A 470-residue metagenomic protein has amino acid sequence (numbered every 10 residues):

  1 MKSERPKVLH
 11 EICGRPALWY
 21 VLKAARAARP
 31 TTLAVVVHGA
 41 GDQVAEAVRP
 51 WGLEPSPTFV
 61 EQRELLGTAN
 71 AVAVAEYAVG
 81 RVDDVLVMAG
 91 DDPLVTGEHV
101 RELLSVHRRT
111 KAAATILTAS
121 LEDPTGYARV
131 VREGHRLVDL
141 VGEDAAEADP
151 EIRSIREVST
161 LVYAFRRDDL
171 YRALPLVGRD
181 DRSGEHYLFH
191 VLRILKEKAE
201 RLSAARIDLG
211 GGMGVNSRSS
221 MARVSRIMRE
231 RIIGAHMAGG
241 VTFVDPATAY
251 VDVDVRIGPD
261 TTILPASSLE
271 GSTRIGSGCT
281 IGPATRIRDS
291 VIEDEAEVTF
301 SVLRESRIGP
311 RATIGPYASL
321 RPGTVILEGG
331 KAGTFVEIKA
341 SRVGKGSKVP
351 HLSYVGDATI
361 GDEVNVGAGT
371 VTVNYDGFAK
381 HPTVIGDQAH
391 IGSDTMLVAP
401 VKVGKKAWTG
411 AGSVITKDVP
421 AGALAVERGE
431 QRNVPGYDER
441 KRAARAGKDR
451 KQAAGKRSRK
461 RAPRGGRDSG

Functional and structural regions predicted by a protein language model:
M1-E4: N-terminal nucleotide-binding beta1-loop-alpha1 segment
V8, S56-T58, R136, R201-S203 (+1 more regions): Conserved beta-strand segments of alpha/beta enzyme cores
H10, P93, Y163, G214 (+3 more regions): Residues that recognize and position ribonucleotide moieties
E11, R15-R109, A446-G447, D468: Conserved N-terminal catalytic core of the sugar/cofactor nucleotidyltransferase
D42, V95-R182: Conserved core of the sugar-phosphate nucleotidyltransferase
R156-G258: Conserved alpha/beta core of the MobA/IspD/sugar-nucleotide pyrophosphorylase nucleotidyltransferase superfamily
T242-E427, Q431-R432: Structural signal for interior beta-strand "rungs" in well-ordered beta-sheet cores of soluble enzyme domains
K456-G470: Long, low-complexity, intrinsically disordered segments
